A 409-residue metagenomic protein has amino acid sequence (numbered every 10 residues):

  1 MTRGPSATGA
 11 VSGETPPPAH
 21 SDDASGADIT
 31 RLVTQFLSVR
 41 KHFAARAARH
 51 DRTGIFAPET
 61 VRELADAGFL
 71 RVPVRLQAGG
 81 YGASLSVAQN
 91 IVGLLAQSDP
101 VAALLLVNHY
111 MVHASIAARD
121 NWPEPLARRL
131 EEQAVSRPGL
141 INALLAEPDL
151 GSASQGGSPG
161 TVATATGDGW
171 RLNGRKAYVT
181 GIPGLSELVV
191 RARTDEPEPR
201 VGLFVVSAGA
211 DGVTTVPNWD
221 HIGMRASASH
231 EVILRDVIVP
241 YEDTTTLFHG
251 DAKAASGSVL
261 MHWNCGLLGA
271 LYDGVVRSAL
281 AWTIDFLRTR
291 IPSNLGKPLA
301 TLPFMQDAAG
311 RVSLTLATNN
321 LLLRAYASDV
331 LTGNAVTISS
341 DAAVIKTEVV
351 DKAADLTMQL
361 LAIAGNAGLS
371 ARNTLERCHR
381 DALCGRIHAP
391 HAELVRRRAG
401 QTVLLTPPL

Functional and structural regions predicted by a protein language model:
M1-V107: Amphipathic, small/basic residue-rich leader segments at the start of a protein or domain
R3, N366-L409: Glycine-rich phosphate/cofactor-binding loops in nucleotide/flavin-utilizing enzymes
Q35-S38, V275, W282, R311 (+4 more regions): Charged, amphipathic alpha-helical oligomerization/scaffolding segments
A44, A48-R52, A317-E348, L361-L369: C-terminal helix-coil-helix/basic helical segment that borders enzyme active sites and/or dimer interfaces and provides
P58-D66, R71-R175, T180: Glycine-rich flavin
A177-I182, C265-L268, G385-H388: Glycine-rich phosphate/pyrophosphate-binding beta-alpha loops
Y178-T215: A short core secondary-structure module
H221-T315: Glycine-rich beta->alpha junctions and the first turn(s) of the following alpha-helix
